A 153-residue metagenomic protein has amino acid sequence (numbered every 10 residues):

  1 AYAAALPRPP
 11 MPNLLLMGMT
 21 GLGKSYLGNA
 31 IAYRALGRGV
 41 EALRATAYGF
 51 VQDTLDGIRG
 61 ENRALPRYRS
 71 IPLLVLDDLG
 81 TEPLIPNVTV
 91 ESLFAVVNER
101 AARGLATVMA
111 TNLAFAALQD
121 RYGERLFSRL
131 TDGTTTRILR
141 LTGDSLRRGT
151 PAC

Functional and structural regions predicted by a protein language model:
A1-R8: Pre-Walker A adenine-sensing motif
P10-G28: Walker A/P-loop nucleotide-binding motif
M11-L15, E41-A42, L73, A106-V108: Residue-level preference for the first positions of well-ordered beta-strands
L15, M19, A47-Y48, L79: Histidine- and/or cysteine-centered catalytic micro-motif in compact active-site loops
A30, R34: Active-site signature of alpha/beta-hydrolase-fold catalytic machinery across serine- and Asp/Cys-nucleophile hydrolases
A35-L74: AAA+/P-loop NTPase substrate/partner-engagement loops
G37, F50-I58, L79-C153: Replace "adjacent to P-loop NTPase cores in ATP/GTP-dependent enzymes" with "adjacent to NTP-binding cores
